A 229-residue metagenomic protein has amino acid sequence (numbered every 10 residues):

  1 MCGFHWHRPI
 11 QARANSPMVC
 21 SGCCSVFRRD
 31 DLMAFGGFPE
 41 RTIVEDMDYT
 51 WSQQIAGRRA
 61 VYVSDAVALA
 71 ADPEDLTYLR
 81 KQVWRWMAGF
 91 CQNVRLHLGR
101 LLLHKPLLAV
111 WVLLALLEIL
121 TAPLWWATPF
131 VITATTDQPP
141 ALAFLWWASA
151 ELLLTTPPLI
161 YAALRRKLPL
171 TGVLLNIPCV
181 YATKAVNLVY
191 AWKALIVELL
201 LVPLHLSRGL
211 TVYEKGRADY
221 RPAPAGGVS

Functional and structural regions predicted by a protein language model:
M1-G36, E40-T42, R80, W84-R95: Long helical/loop segments within the catalytic core of UDP-sugar-dependent glycosyltransferases, especially the large
F27, E45, V63: A conserved hydrophobic position in a structured secondary element of the catalytic/binding core that shapes
R41, T50-L69: Catalytic donor-sugar/metal-binding loop of nucleotide-sugar-dependent glycosyltransferases
Y49-T50, L79: Short, hydrophobic alpha-helical packing/hinge segments within bilobed ligand-binding/sensory domains
E74, L79-T121: Active-site-adjacent helix/loop segment of glycosyltransferases that harbors family-specific signature motifs
Q82-N93, L175-P224: Membrane-proximal soluble regions of multi-pass membrane proteins
L116-L204: Membrane-embedded multi-pass helical conduit in multi-pass membrane proteins, especially envelope-biosynthetic
A162-A163, R221-G227: Glycine- and aromatic-enriched alpha-helical transmembrane segments of multi-pass membrane proteins
